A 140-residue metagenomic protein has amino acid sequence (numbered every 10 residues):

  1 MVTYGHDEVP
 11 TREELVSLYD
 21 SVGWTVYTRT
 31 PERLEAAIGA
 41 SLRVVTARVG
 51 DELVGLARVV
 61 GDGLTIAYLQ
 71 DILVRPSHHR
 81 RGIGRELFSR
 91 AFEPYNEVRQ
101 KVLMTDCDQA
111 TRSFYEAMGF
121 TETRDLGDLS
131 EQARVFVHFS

Functional and structural regions predicted by a protein language model:
M1-R29, L126: Short amphipathic alpha-helix that is part of the acyltransferase structural core
P10, L64, Q109-A110: Short alpha-helical
E35-T46, R99: A short helix-loop-beta-strand connector motif used in the catalytic cores of GNAT acetyltransferases and, in some
T46, E52-G61, T65-L73: Conserved beta-strand in the GNAT
Q70, S77-H79, P94, R112-A117: Acidic/histidine-enriched, beta-strand-rich ligand/metal-binding domains
V74, R80-E93: Conserved acetyl-CoA-binding loop-helix of GNAT-fold acetyltransferases
R75, D106: Residue-level recognition of the GNAT/N-acetyltransferase active site
R85, E97-K101, C107-R134, H138-F139: Conserved active-site alpha-helix within GNAT-family acetyltransferase domains
